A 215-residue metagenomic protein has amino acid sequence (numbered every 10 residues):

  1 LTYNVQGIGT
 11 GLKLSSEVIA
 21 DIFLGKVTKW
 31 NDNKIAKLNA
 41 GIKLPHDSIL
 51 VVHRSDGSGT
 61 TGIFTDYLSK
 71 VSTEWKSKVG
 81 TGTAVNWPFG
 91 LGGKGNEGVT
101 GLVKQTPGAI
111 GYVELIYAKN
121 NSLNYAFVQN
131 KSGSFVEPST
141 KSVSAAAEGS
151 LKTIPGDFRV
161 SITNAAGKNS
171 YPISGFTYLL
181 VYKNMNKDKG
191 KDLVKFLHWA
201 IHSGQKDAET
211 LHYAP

Functional and structural regions predicted by a protein language model:
L1-P215: Flexible loop/hinge segments at secondary-structure junctions
